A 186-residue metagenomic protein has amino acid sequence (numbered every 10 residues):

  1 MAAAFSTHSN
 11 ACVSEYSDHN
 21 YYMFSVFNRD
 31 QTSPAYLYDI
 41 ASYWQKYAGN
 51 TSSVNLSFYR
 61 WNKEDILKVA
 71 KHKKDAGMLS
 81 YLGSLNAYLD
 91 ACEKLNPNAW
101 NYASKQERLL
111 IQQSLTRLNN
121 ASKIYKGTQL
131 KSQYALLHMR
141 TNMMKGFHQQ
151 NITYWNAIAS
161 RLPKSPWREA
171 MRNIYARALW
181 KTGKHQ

Functional and structural regions predicted by a protein language model:
A4-R140, K145-Q186: Extracytoplasmic/secretory-pathway proteins
